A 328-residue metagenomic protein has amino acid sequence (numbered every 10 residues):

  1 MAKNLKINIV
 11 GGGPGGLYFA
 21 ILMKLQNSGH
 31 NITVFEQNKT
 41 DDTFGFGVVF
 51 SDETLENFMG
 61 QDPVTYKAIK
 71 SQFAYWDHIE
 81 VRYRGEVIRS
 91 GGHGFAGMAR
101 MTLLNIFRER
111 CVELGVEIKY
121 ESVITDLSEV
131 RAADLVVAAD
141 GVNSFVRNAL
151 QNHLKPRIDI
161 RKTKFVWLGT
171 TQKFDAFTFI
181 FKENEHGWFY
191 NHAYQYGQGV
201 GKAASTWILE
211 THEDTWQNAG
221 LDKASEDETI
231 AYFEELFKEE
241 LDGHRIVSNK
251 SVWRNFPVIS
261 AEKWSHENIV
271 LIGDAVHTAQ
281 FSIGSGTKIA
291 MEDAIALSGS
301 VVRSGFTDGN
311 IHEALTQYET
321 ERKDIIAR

Functional and structural regions predicted by a protein language model:
A2-K3, D52-G169: Conserved N-terminal helical subregion
K3-L5, H30, S205: Nucleotide donor/acceptor-binding cores
I7, I32, E117, D134-V136 (+1 more regions): Hydrophobic "anchor" residues on beta-strands that sit immediately upstream of conserved functional sites
N8-L25, V137-A138, V252-R328: Conserved mid-domain beta->alpha element of the FAD-binding
V10, K24-G45: Glycine-rich FAD pyrophosphate-binding loop
G15, F19, T40, N143: Conserved Rossmann-like nucleotide-cofactor binding loop
K39-N57: Conserved N-terminal glycine-rich FAD pyrophosphate-binding loop of Rossmann-like flavoproteins
E109, A132-F256, A261: Conserved FAD-binding catalytic core of PHBH/FMO-like flavoproteins
